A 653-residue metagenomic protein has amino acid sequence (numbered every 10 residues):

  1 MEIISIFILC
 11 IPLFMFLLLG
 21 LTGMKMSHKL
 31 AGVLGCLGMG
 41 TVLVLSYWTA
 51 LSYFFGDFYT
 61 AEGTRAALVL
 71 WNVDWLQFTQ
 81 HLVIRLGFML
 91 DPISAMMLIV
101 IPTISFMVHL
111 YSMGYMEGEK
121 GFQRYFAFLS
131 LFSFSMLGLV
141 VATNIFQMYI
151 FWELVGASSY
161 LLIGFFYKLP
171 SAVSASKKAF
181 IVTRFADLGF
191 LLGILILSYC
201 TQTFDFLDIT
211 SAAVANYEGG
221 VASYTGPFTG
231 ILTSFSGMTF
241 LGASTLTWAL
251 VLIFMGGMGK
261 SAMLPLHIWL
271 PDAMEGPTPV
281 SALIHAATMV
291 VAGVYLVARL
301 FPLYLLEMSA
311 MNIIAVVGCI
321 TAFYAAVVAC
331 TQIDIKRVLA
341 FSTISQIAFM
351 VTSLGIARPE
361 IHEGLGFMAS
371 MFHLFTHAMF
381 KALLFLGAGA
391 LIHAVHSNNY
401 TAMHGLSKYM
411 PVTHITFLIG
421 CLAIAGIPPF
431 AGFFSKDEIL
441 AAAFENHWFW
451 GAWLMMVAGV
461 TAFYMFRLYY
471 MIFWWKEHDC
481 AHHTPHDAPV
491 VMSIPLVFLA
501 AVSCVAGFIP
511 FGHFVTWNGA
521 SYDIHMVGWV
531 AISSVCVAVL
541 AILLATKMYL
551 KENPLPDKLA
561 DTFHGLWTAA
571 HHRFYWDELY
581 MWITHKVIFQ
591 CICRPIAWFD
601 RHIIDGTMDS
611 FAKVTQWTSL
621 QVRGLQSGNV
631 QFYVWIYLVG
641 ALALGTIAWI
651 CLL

Functional and structural regions predicted by a protein language model:
M1-C10, M26-V33, L82-V100, G138-F151 (+8 more regions): Membrane-entry segments of alpha-helical transmembrane domains in multi-pass membrane proteins
M1-I4, T22-A127, C200-F240, T247 (+4 more regions): Transmembrane helix-loop-helix hairpins at membrane boundaries of multipass inner-membrane proteins
S5-P12, G35-L45, S94-I101, L129-F132 (+10 more regions): Hydrophobic alpha-helical transmembrane segments of polytopic
L9-M24, M258, A262, A322: N-terminal signal-anchor/start-transfer transmembrane helix
L37-F55, A186-T201, G420-I424, P495-P510 (+3 more regions): Hydrophobic alpha-helical membrane-insertion segments
T79-M89, H513-W529, L550-L653: Aromatic-capped, Gly/Pro-kinked transmembrane alpha-helices
M107-M148, A157-A488, V502, F508: Hydrophobic transmembrane alpha-helices and their helix-loop junctions in integral membrane proteins
W475, P485-L544: Hard-cation-handling environments
